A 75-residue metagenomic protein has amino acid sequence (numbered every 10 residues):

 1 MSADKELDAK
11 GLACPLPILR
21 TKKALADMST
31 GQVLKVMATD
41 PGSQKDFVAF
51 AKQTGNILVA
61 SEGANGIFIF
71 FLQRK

Functional and structural regions predicted by a protein language model:
M1-M28: An N-terminal amphipathic alpha-helical segment
D4-E6, G31-K35, I67-I69: Intrinsic-disorder/low-complexity, polar/charged segments enriched in Ser/Thr/Lys/Arg/Asp/Glu/Gln
D8, M37, S61-E62: Solvent-exposed beta-strand sheet faces enriched in polar/charged residues
K10-L12, T39, Q73-K75: Generic beta-structure capping elements
A13, Q44, F68: Gly/Ser/Thr-rich beta-alpha loop segments that engage phosphate groups in nucleotides
R20-N56: Amphipathic, hydrophobic secondary-structure cores in small proteins
V48-K75: C-terminal structural segments of small proteins and small subunits
